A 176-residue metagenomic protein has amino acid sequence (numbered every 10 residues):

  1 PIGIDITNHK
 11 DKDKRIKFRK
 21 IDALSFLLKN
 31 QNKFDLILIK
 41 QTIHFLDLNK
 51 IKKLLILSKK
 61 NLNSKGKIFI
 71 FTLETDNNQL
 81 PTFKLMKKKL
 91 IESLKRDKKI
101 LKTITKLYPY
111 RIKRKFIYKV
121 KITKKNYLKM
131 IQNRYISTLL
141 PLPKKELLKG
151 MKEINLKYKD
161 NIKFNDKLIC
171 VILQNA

Functional and structural regions predicted by a protein language model:
P1-L28: Class I SAM-dependent methyltransferase SAM/SAH-binding core
F34-D35: Local beta-strand N-terminus motif with an aromatic residue
L38: A conserved beta-strand element that flanks and buttresses the S-adenosyl-L-methionine
Q41-F45: Short catalytic micro-motifs in class I SAM-dependent methyltransferases
D47-I51: Short N-terminal helix/helix-N-cap motif within the alpha/beta-hydrolase-1
K52-S64: A short glycine-rich, Lys/Arg-flanked "PGG" loop and its adjoining helix->strand segment in the class I
K67-D97: Conserved class I S-adenosyl-L-methionine
I104-A176: Conserved Class I S-adenosyl-L-methionine
